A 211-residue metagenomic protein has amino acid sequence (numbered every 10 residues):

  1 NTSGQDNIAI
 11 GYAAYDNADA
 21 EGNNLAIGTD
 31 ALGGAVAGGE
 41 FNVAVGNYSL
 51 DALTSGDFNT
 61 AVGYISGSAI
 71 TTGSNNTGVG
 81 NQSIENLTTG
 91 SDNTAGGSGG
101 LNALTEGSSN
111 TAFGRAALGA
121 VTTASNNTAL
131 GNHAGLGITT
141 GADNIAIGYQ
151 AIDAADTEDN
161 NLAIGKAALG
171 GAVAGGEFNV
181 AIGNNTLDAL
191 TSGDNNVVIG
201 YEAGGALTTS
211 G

Functional and structural regions predicted by a protein language model:
N1-G211: Glycine- and small/polar-enriched repetitive beta-structure motifs of secreted/surface proteins
